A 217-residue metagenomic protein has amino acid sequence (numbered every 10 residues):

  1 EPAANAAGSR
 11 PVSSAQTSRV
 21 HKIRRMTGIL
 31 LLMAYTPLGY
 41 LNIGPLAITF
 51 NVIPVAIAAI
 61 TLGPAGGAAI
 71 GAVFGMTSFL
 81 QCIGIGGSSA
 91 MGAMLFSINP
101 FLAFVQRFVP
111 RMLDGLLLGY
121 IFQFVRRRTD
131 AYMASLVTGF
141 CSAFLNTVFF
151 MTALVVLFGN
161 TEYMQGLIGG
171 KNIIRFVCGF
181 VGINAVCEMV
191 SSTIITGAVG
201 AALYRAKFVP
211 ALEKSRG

Functional and structural regions predicted by a protein language model:
E1, A6-G217: Loop-helix junctions at membrane interfaces
